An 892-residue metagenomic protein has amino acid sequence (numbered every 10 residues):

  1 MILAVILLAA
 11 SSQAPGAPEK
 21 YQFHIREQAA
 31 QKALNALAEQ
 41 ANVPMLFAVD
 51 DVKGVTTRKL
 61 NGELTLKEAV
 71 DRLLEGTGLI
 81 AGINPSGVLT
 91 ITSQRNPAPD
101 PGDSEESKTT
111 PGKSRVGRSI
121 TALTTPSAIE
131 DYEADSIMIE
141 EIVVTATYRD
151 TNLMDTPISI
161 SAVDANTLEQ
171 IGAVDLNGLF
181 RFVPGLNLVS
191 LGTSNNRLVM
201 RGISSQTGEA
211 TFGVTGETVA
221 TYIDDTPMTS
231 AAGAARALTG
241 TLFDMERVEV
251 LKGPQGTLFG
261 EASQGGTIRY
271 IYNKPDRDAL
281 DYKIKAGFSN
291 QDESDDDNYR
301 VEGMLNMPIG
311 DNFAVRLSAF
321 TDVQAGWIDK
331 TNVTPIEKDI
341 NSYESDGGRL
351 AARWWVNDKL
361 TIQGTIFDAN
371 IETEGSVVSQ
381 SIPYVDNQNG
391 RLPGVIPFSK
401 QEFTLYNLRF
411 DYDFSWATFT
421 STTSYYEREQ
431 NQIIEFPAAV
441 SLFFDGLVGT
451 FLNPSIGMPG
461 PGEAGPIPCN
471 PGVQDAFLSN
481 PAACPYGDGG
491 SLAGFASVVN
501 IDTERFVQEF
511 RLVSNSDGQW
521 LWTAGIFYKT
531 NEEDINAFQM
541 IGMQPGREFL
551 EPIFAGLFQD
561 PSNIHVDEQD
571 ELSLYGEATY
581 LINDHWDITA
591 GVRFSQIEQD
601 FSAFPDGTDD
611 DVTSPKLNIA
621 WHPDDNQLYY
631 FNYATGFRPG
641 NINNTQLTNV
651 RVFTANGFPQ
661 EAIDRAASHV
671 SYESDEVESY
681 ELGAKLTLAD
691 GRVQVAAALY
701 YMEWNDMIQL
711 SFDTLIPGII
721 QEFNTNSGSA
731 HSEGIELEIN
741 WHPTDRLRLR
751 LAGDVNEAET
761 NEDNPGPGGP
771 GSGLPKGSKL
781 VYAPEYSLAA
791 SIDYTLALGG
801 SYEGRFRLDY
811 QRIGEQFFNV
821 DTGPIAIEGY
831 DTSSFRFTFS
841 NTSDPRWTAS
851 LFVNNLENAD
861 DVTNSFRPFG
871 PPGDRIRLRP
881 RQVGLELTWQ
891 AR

Functional and structural regions predicted by a protein language model:
E141-I142, E302, R409-F414, T418-F436 (+7 more regions): Membrane-embedded beta-barrel scaffold of Gram-negative outer-membrane proteins
G202, M228-S230, G240-K285: A beta-strand signature from Gram-negative outer-membrane beta-barrel systems, especially the internal plug domain
A210-T211, T218-V219, D224-K252, G348: Short acidic/polar hinge/loop motifs at secondary-structure boundaries that mediate gating or recognition
E293-E374, Q401-L408, T503-Q508, V513-K529 (+4 more regions): Transmembrane beta-barrel wall of Gram-negative outer-membrane proteins
N306, Q508-D517, L521-G525, F631 (+2 more regions): Conserved C-terminal beta-signal and adjacent last beta-strands/turns of outer-membrane beta-barrel proteins
R353-N357, L512-N515, L521, F527-K529 (+1 more regions): Structural signature of Gram-negative outer-membrane beta-barrels, strongest in the C-terminal barrel of TonB-dependent
G449-S514, I553-L557, P561, D567 (+6 more regions): Outer membrane beta-barrel strand-and-loop segments of large Gram-negative receptors, especially TonB-dependent
D584-D587, A696, Y701-W704, F723-F817 (+1 more regions): Gram-negative outer-membrane beta-barrel transporters
